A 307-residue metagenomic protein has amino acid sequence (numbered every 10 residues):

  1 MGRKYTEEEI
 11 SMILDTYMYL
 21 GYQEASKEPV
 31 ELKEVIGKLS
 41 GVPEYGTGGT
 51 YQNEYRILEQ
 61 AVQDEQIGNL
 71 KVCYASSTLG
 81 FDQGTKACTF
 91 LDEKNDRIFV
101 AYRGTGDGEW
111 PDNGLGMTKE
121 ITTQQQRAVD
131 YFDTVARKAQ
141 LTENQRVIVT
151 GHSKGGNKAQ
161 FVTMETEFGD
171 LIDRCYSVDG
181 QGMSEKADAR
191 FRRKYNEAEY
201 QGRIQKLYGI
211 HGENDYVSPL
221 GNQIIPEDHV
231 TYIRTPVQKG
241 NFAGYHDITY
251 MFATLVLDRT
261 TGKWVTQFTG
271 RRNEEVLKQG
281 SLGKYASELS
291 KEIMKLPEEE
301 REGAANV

Functional and structural regions predicted by a protein language model:
M1-Y19: N-terminal low-structure segments adjacent to metalloprotease catalytic domains across cellular compartments
G2-K4, L20-A25, E34, K38-I57 (+4 more regions): Alpha/beta hydrolase fold serine-hydrolase catalytic domain that processes acyl esters and thioesters
T150-G155, A159: Gly/Ala-rich beta-loop-alpha elbow adjacent to hydrolase catalytic centers
A159-E167: Short glycine-enriched nucleophile-adjacent loop and the immediately C-terminal alpha-helix near the catalytic center
